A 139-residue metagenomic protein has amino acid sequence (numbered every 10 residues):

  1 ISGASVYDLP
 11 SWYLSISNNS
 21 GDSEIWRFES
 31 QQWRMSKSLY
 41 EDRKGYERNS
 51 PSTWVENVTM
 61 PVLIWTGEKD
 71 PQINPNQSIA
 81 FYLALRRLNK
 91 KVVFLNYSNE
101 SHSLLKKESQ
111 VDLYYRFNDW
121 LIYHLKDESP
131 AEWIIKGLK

Functional and structural regions predicted by a protein language model:
I1-K139: Active-site-proximal cap/loop segments of hydrolase catalytic domains
